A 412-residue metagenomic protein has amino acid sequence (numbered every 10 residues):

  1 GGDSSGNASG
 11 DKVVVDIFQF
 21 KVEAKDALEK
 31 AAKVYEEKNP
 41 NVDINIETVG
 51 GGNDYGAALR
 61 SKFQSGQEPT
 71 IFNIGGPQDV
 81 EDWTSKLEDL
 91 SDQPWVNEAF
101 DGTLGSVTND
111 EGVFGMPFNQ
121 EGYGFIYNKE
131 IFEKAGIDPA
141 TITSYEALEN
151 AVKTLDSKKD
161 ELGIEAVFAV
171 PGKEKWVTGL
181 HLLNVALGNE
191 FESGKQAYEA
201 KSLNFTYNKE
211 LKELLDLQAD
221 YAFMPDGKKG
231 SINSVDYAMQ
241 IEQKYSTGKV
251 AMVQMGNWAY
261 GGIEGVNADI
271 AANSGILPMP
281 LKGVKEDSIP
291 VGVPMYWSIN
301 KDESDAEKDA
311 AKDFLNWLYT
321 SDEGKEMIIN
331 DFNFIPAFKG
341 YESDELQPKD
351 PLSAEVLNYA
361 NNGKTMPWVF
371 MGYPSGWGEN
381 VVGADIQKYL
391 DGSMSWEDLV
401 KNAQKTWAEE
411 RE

Functional and structural regions predicted by a protein language model:
G1-D79, W95, G283-K285, A306 (+5 more regions): Conserved N-terminal structural module of periplasmic/extracytoplasmic solute-binding proteins
E37-K38, D43-N45, E111, A135 (+1 more regions): Extracytoplasmic/periplasmic substrate-recognition and gating elements
T48-A58, Y145-A147, S231-S246: Short helix-initiation/N-cap motifs at beta->coil->alpha
G75-Y127, G275-L277, P348-K349: Hinge/lid segment of periplasmic solute-binding proteins
D89-G105, D160, G172, N189-E213 (+5 more regions): Short, solvent-exposed loop/beta-turn-alpha elements that line the ligand-binding surface or hinge of extracytoplasmic
F114-M116, Y123, E149-L203, V250: Extracytoplasmic/periplasmic solute-binding protein
V152, A200-S234: Glycine-centered hinge/linker elements that transmit conformational signals in sensory and ligand-binding systems
W297, F334-Y341, A354-R411: C-terminal capping/gating helix-and-loop segments adjacent to ligand/active sites or protein-protein/ligand interfaces
